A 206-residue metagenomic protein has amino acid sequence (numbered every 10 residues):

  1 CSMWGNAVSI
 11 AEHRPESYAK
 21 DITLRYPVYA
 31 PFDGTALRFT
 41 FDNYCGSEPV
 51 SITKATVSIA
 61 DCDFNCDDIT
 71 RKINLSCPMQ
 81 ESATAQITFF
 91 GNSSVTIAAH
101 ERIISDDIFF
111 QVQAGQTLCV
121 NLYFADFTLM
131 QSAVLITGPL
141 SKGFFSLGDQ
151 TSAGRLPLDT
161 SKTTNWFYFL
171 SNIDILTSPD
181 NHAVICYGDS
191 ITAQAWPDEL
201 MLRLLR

Functional and structural regions predicted by a protein language model:
C1-Y187, T192-A193, P197-D198: N-terminal secretory targeting modules
E199-R206: A short, Lys/Arg-enriched amphipathic alpha-helix followed by its capping loop at the start of a domain
